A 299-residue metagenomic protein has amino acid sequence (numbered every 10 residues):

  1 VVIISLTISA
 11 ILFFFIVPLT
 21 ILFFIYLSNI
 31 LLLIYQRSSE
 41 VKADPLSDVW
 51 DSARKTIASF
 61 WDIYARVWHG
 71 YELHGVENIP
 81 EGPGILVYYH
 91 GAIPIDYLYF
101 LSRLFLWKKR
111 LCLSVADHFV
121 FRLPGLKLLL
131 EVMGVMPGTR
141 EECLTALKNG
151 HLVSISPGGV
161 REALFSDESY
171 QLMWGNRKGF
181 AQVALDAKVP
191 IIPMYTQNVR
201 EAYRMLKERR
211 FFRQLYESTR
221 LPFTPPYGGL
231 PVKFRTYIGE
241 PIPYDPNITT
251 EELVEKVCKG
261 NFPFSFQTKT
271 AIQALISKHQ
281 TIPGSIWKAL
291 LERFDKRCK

Functional and structural regions predicted by a protein language model:
V1-R103, K108-E141, W287-K299: Membrane-anchoring hydrophobic helices of lipid-metabolizing enzymes
V1-Y35, V49, A53, T145-K299: Non-catalytic C-terminal accessory region of glycerolipid acyltransferases and related lyso-lipid remodeling enzymes
